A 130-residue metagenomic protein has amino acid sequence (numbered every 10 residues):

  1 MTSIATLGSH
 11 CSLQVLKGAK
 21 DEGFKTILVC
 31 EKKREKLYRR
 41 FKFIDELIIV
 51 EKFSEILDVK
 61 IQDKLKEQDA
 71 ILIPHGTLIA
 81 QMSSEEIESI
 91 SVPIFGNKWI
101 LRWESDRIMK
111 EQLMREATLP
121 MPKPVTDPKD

Functional and structural regions predicted by a protein language model:
M1, R34-K36: N-terminal intrinsically disordered, low-complexity tails enriched in polar/charged
M1-F24: N-terminal phosphate-binding or glycine-rich loops at protein starts, especially the Walker A/P-loop of NTPases
G8-L13, K33, L78-Q81: Gly/Ser/Thr-rich loops at beta-strand to alpha-helix junctions that form or flank small-molecule/cofactor-binding
V15-G18, L28-V29, F43: Residue-level detector of alpha-helical secondary structure
F24-K33: Short internal beta-strands
Y38-K129: Conserved N-proximal alpha/beta basic substrate-recognition cap immediately N-terminal to, or forming the N-lobe
